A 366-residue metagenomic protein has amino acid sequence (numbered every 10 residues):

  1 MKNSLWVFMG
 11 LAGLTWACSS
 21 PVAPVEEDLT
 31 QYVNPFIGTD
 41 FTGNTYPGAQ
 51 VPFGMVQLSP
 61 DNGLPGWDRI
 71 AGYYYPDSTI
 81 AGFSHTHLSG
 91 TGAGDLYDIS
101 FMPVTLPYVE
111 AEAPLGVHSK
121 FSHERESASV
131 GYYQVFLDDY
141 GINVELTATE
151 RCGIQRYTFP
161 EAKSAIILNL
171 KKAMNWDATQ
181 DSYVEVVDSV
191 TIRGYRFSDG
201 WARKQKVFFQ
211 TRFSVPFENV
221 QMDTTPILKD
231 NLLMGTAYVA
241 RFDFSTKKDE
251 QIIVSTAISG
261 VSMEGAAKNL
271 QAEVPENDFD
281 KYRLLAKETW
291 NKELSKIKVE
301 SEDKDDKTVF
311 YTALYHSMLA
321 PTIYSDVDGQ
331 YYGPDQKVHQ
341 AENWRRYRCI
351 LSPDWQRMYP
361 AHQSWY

Functional and structural regions predicted by a protein language model:
M1-L5: Positively charged n-region of N-terminal signal peptides that target proteins for export
W6-L11: Sec-dependent N-terminal signal peptides
W16-A17: C-terminal motif of bacterial Sec signal peptides marking the signal peptidase cleavage site
A23-Y366: Accessory carbohydrate-recognition regions in carbohydrate-active enzymes
